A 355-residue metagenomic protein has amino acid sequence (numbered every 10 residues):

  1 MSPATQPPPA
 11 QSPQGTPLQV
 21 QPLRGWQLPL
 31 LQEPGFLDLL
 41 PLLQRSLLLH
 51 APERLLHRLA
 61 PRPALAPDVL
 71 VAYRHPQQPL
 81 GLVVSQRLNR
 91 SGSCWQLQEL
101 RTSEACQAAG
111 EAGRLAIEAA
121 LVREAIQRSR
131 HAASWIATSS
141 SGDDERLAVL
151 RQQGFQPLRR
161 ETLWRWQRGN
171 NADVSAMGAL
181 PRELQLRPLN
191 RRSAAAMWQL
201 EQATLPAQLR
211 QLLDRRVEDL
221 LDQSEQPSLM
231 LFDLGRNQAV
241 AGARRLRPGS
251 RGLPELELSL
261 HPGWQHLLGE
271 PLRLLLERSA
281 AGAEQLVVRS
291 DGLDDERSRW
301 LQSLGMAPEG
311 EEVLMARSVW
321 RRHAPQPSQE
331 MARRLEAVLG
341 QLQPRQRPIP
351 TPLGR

Functional and structural regions predicted by a protein language model:
S2-Q11, Q153-A176, Q285-R355: Active-site/acyl-donor-binding loops of N-acyltransferases
T5-V83, Q152-G252: Amide-forming acyltransferase catalytic core, primarily the GNAT-like/NAT-type and related acyltransferase folds
V69-L70, C94-L100, V122-I126, W135-I136 (+6 more regions): Short, structured motif recognition centered on aromatic/hydrophobic residues
G92-A112, S250-Q265, G269: Conserved acetyl-CoA binding element of GNAT-fold acetyltransferases
Q107-Q127, A148, Q152, W264-S279: Conserved acetyl-CoA-binding loop-helix of GNAT-fold acetyltransferases
S129-S140, A281-G292: Conserved GNAT acetyl-CoA-binding A-motif
R215, N237-V287: Intrinsically disordered, low-complexity segments enriched in Gly and acidic/Ser/Thr residues that form flexible
